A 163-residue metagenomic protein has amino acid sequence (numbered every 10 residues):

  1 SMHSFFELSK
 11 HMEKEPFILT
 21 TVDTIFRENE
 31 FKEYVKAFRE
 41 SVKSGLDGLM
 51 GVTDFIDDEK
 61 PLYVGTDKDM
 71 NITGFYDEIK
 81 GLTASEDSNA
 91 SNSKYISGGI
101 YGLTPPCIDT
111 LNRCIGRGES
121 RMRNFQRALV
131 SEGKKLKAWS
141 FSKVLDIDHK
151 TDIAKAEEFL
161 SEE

Functional and structural regions predicted by a protein language model:
S1-K68: Conserved beta-loop-beta/alpha segment of the NTase-like Rossmann-fold superfamily that binds/positions NTPs
I18, R39, N71-D146, K150-E163: Catalytic-core segments of class I nucleotidyltransferases/pyrophosphorylases that form NMP-activated intermediates
